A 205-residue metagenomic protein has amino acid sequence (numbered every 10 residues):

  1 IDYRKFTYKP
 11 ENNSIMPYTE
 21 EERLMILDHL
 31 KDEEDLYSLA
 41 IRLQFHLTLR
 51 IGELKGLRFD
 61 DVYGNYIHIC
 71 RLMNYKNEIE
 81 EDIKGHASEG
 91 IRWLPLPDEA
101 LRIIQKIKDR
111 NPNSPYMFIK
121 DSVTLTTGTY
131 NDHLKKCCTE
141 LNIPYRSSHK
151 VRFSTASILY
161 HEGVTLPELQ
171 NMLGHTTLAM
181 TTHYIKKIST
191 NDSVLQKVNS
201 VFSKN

Functional and structural regions predicted by a protein language model:
I1-I51, K55-L57: Basic, Lys/Arg- and aromatic-enriched nucleic-acid-binding interface segment
K5-D28, E78-P97, P112-S114: DNA breakage-rejoining catalytic core of tyrosine-based enzymes
R23, L36-S38, T127, N131 (+2 more regions): Short, leucine-enriched amphipathic alpha-helices that occur as contiguous helical runs
R42, H46, G52-E53, K136-E140 (+2 more regions): C-terminal catalytic core of tyrosine-transesterase DNA break-rejoin enzymes
G56-K106: Conserved tyrosine-mediated DNA breakage-rejoining catalytic core shared by Y-recombinases
M73, L173-K197: Catalytic-site neighborhood detector that most strongly recognizes the C-terminal catalytic loop/helix of tyrosine
P97-I143: Active-site/catalytic core of tyrosine-dependent DNA strand-transfer enzymes
K197-K204: Short, basic, alpha-helical segments at the C-terminal edge of helix-turn-helix-like DNA-binding modules
